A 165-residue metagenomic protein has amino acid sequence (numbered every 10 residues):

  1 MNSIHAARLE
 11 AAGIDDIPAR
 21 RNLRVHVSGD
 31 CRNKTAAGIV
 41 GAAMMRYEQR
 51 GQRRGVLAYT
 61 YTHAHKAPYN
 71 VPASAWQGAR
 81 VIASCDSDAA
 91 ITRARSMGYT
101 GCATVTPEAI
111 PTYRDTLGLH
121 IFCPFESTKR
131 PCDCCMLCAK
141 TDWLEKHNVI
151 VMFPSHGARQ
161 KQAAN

Functional and structural regions predicted by a protein language model:
M1-N165: Class I S-adenosyl-L-methionine
